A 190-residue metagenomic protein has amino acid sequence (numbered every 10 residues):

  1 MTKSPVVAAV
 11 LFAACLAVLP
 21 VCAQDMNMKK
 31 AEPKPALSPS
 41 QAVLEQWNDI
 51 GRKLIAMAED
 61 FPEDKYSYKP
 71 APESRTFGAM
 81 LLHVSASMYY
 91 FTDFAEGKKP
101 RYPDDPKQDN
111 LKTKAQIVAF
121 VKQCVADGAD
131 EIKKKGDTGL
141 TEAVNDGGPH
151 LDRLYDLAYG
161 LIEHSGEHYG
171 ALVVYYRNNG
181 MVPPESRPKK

Functional and structural regions predicted by a protein language model:
M1-P5: Positively charged n-region of N-terminal signal peptides that target proteins for export
A8-P20: Bacterial N-terminal signal peptides
A23-Q24: Boundary of Sec targeting at the N-terminus
N27-K29, P188: Extracytoplasmic/periplasmic copper-protein system
K29-P39, G97-N110: Acidic/histidine-rich, surface-exposed loop or edge segments in extracytoplasmic proteins
L44-N48, I55, K65-P106, N145-K190: Short, contiguous alpha-helical
Q46, D109-N145, D152-E167: Acidic/histidine-rich alpha-helical segments that form the ligand environment of transition-metal centers
